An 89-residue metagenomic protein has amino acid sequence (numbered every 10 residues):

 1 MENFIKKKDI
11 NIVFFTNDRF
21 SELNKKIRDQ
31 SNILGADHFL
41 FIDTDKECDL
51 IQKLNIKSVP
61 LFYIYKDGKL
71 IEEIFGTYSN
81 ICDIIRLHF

Functional and structural regions predicted by a protein language model:
M1-I33: Local sequence-structure signature of Cys/Sec-based thiol-disulfide redox active-site neighborhoods
N3-F4, Q52-L54: Short amphipathic alpha-helix with an adjacent loop that forms part of the alpha/beta core around
N11-V13, F39, F62: Hydrophobic beta-strand anchors of alpha/beta hydrolase catalytic cores
I33-F39: Acidic, low-complexity, intrinsically disordered interaction modules
D43-D45: Conserved acidic residues
E47-D49, N80: Short loop/turn elements that flank and shape the SAM/SAH-binding pocket of Class I
L54-Y63: Structural micro-motif
I64-F89: Non-catalytic, surface beta->alpha helical segment in thiol-disulfide oxidoreductase systems
